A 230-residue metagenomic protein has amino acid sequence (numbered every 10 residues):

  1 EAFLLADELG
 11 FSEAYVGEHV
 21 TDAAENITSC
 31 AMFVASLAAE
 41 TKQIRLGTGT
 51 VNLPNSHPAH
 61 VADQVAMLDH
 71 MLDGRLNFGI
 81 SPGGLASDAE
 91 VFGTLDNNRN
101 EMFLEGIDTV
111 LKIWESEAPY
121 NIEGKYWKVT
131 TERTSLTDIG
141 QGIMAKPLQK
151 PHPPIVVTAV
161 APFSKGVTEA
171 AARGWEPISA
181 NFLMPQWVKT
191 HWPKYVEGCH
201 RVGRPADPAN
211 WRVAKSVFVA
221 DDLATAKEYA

Functional and structural regions predicted by a protein language model:
E1-T48, P151-P153: N-terminal beta1-alpha1-beta2 module of alpha/beta enzyme domains
A6, G10, E18, L37 (+6 more regions): Conserved, mostly hydrophobic/aromatic
A14-V16, L46-G49, L76-I80, I155-T158 (+2 more regions): Hydrophobic faces of well-ordered beta-strands that scaffold small-molecule active sites in alpha/beta enzyme cores
N26-M32, M184-Y195: Active-site-adjacent beta->alpha loops and helix N-cap segments on the catalytic face of soluble alpha/beta enzymes
T41-I44, C199-A206: Short helix-capping segments at alpha-helix termini
T50-N55: The substrate-binding groove and active-site-proximal loops of carbohydrate-active enzymes, especially glycoside
H57-R173, Q186-T190, H200-R201: Internal, glycine-rich beta/alpha segment that forms the wall or movable "lid" of small-molecule/cofactor binding
K165-A171, A206-R212, V219-A230: Aromatic-lined glycan-binding groove of carbohydrate-active enzymes
